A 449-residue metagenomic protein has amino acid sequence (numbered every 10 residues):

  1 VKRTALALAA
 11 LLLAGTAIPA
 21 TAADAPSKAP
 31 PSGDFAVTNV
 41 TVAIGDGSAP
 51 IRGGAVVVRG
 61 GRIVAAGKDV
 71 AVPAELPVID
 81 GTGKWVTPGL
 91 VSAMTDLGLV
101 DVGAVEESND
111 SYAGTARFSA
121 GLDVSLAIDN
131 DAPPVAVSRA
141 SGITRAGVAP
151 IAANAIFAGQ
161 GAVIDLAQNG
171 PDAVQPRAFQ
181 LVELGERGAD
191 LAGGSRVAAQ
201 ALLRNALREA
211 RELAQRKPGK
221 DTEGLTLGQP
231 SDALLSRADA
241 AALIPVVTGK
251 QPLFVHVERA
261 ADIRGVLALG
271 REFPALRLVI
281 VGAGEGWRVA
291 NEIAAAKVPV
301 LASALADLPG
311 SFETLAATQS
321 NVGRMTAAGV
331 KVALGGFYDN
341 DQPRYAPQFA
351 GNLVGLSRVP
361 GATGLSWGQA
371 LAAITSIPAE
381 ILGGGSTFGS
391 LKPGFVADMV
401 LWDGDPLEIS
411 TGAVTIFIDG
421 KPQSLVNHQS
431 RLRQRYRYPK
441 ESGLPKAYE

Functional and structural regions predicted by a protein language model:
A7-A17: Bacterial N-terminal signal peptides
P19-S27: Boundary at the C-terminal end of the N-terminal hydrophobic targeting segment
A23-D24, S32, N340, T415-E449: Extracellular/periplasmic ectodomains of large secreted or surface enzymes and adhesion receptors
S27-P30, V42, D46-T87: Histidine-rich, glycine-flanked metal-binding segment
F35-V37, V72-L126, K446: Replace "His-x-His-based motif
V40, I44, G54, E380 (+1 more regions): C-terminal cap of metal-dependent C-N hydrolases
V102, N109-T115, A120-G121, P252 (+5 more regions): His/Asp/Glu-enriched, well-ordered alpha-helical/loop segment that forms or immediately abuts the divalent-metal
D131-P134, R139-R277, G412, I418 (+1 more regions): Polyanionic/metal-chelating signatures
